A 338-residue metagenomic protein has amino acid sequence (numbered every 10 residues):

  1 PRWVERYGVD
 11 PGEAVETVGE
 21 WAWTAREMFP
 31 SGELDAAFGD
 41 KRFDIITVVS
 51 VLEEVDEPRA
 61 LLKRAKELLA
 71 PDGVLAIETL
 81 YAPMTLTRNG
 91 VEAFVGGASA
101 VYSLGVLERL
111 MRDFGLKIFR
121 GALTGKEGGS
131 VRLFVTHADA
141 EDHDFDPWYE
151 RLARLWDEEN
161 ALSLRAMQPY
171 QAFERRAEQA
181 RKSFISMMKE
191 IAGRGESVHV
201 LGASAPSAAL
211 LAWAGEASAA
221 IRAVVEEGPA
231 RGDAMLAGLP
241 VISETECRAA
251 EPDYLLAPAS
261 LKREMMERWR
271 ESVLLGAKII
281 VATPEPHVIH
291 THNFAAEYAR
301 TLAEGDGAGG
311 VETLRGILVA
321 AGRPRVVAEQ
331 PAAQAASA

Functional and structural regions predicted by a protein language model:
R2-S31, A223, A230: Class I SAM-dependent methyltransferase SAM/SAH-binding core
S31-K41, I242-A250: Short amphipathic alpha-helix with an adjacent loop that forms part of the alpha/beta core around
T47: A conserved beta-strand element that flanks and buttresses the S-adenosyl-L-methionine
R59-V74: A short glycine-rich, Lys/Arg-flanked "PGG" loop and its adjoining helix->strand segment in the class I
I77-A100, L104-L107: Short, glycine-/aromatic-enriched active-site segment of Class I SAM-dependent methyltransferases
L116-E127: Conserved S-adenosyl-L-methionine
E127-R176: Flexible, glycine-/basic-rich loop-and-beta segments that form/coincide with the SAM-dependent methyltransferase
I191, E196-A212: Glycine-rich adenosine-cofactor-binding loop
